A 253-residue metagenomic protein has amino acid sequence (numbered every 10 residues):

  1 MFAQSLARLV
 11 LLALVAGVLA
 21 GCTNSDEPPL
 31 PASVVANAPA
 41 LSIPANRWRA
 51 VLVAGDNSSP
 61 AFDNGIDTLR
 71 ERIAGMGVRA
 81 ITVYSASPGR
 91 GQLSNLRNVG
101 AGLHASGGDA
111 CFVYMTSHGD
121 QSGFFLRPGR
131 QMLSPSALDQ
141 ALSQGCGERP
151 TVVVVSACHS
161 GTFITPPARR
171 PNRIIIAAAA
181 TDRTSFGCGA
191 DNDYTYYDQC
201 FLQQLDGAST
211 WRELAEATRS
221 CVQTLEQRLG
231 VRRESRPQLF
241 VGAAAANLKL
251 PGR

Functional and structural regions predicted by a protein language model:
M1-V10: Bacterial N-terminal signal peptides that target proteins for export
L9-V18: Bacterial N-terminal signal peptides
V18, C22-D109, G187-T195, A246-R253: Boundary/activation segment at the start of structured domains
L30-V35, L41-I43, A50, G207-R253: Caspase-like cysteine protease fold
S59-D63, G91-L93, Q121-R127, P135 (+3 more regions): Extracytoplasmic/secreted cell-surface and envelope-processing proteins
G100-G129, A157-T184: Active-site microenvironments of hydrolase-like enzyme catalytic domains
S117-G147: A short, glycine/acidic-enriched catalytic loop
V152, A157-E234: Active-site-proximal C-terminal subdomain of hydrolase catalytic domains
